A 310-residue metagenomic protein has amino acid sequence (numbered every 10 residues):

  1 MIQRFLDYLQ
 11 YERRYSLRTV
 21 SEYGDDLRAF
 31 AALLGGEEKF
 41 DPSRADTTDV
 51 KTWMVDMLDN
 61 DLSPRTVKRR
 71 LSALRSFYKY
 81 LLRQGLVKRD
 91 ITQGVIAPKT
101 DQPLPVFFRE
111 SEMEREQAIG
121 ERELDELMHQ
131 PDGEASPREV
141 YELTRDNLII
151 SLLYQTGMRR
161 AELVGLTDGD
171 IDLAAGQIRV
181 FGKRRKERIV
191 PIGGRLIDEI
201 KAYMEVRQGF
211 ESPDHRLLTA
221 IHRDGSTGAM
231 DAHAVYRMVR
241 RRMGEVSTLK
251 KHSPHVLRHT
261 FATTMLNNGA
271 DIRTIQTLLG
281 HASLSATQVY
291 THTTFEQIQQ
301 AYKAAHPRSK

Functional and structural regions predicted by a protein language model:
M1-K310: Conserved catalytic core of the tyrosine transesterase superfamily
